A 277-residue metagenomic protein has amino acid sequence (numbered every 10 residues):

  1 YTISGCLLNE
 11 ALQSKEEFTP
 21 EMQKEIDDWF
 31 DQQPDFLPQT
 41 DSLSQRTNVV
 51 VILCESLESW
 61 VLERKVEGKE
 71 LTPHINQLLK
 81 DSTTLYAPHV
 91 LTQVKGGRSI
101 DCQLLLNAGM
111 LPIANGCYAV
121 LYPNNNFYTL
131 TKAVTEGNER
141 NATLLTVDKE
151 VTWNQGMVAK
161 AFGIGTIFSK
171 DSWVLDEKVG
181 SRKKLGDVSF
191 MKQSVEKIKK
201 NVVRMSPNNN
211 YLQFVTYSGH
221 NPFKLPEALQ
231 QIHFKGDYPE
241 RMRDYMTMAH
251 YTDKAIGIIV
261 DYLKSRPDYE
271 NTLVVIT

Functional and structural regions predicted by a protein language model:
Y1-Q13, Q77: Transmembrane and membrane-interface helices of multi-pass, inner-membrane envelope-modifying transferases
T19-P20: Fold-level signal for large, globular catalytic cores of enzyme and receptor domains
K24-T277: Solvent-exposed soluble domains appended to multi-pass membrane proteins
